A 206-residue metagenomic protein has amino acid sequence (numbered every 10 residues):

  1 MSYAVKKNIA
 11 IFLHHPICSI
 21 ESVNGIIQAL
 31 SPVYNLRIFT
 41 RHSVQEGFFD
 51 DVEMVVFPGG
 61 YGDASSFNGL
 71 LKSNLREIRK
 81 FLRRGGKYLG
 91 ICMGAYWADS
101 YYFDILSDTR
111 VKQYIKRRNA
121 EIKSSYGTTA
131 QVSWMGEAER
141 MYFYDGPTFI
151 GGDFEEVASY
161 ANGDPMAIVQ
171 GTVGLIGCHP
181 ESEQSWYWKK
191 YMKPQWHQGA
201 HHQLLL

Functional and structural regions predicted by a protein language model:
M1-V52: Aromatic-Pro/Gly-enriched surface loop or interdomain linker that acts as a lid/target-recognition segment
V5, R79, P180-L206: Extracellular ligand-binding/catalytic regions of CAZymes and related secreted enzymes and adhesion modules
F12, R37-I38, L89-I91, L175-G177: A structural signal for short, well-ordered beta-strand segments and their strand-loop junctions that often border
S19, A64-S65, W97-S100, D164-M166 (+1 more regions): Short catalytic/ligand-binding loop motif for oxyanion handling, primarily in non-cytosolic enzymes, centered on
E53-G60, V173-G177: Structural motif
V56-P58, G62-G69, K87, F149 (+1 more regions): Hydrophobic alpha-helical transmembrane segments of membrane proteins
D63, F67-V132: A glycine-rich, often tryptophan-bearing local segment used as a flexible ligand/cofactor-contacting loop or short
K123-W186: Catalytic beta-strand/loop cores that center a nucleophilic Ser/Cys/Thr and support acyl-enzyme chemistry
